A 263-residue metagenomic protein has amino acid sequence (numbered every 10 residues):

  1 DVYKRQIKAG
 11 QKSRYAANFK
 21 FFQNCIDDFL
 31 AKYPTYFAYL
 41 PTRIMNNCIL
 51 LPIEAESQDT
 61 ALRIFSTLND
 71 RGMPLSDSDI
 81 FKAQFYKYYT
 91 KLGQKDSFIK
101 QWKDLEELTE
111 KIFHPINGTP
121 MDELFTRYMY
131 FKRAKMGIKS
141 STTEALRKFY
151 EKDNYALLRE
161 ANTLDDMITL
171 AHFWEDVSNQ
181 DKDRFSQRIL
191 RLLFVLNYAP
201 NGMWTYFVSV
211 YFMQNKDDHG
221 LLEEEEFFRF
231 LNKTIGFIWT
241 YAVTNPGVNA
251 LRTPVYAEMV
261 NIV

Functional and structural regions predicted by a protein language model:
D1-Y130, A134: Glycine- and hydrophobic-rich flexible loops that cap the catalytic core of alpha/beta enzyme folds
I49, S78-V263: A cross-family structural signal marking well-folded subdomains
